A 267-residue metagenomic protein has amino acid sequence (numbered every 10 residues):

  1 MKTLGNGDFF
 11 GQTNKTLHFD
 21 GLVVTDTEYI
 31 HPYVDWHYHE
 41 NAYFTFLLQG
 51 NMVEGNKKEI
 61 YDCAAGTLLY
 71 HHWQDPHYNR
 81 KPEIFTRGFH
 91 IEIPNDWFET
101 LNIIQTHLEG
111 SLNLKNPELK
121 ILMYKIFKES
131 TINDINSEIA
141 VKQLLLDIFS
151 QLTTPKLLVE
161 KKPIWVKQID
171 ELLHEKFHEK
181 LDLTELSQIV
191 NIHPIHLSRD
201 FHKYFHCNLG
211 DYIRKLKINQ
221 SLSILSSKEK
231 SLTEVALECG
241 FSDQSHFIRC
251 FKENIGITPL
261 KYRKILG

Functional and structural regions predicted by a protein language model:
K2-T3, G7-L108: N-terminal regulatory/effector-sensing and dimerization cores that precede helix-turn-helix DNA-binding domains
E40, K162, V166, R214: Short, conserved glycine- and acidic-residue-centered signature motifs in active-site or ligand-binding loops
H77, L152-K156, P259: Short amphipathic alpha-helical interaction/hinge segments
I91, N95-W97, I103, L112-H178 (+1 more regions): An amphipathic alpha-helical interaction segment
E171, E175, K180, T184 (+3 more regions): Terminal helix-turn-helix DNA-binding modules in bacterial transcription factors
E185-I189, P194: Amphipathic heptad-repeat alpha-helical coiled-coil/stalk segments that mediate oligomerization, filament/stalk
P194-I195, R199, Q244-S245: The DNA-contacting recognition helix of HTH DNA-binding domains and analogous helical DNA-recognition elements
